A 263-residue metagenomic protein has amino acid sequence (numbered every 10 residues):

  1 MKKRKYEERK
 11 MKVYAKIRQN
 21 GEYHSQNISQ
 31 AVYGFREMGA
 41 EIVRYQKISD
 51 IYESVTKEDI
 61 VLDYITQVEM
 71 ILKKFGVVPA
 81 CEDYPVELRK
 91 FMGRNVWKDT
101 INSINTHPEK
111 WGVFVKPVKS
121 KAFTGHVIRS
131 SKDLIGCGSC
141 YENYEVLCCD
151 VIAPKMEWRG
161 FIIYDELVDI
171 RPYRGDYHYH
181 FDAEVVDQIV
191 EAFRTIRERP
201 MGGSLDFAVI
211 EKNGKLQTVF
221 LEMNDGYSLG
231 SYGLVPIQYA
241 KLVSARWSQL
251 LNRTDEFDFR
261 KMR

Functional and structural regions predicted by a protein language model:
K2-K10: Short, Lys/Arg-enriched N-terminal segments with co-localized hydrophobic residues within the first ~10-30 amino acids
M11-R36, I42-R194: Active-site nucleotide/adenylate-binding loops and adjacent lid/helix of ATP-dependent enzymes
Y33, E184-D187, L205, L221 (+1 more regions): A generic structural signal for well-ordered alpha-helical surface patches
V55-E58, S103-I104, R159, M201-G202 (+2 more regions): Noncatalytic linker/hinge segments flanking ATPase motor cores
I162, L167-V168, E198-G233, D258-K261: Conserved metal-phosphate-binding beta-hairpin within the catalytic cores of diverse ATP-dependent phosphoryl-transfer
E184-M201, L242-T254: Short, solvent-exposed cationic patches
L229-K261: Alpha-helical oligomerization segments
